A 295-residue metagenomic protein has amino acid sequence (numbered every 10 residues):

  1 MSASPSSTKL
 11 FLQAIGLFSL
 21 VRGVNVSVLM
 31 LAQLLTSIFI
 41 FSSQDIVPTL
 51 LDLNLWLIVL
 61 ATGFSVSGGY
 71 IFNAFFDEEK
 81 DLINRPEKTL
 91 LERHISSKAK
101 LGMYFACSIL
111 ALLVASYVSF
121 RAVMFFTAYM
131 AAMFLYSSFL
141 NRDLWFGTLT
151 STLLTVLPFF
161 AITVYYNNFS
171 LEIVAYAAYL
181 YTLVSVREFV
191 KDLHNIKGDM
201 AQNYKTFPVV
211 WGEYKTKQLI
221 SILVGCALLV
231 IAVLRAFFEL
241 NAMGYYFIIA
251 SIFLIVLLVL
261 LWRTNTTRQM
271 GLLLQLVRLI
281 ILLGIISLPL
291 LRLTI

Functional and structural regions predicted by a protein language model:
A3-I15, L234-I295: Extended hydrophobic alpha-helices typical of membrane-associated regions
L10, A14-S19, K88-F169, A175: Intramembrane alpha-helical segments
V21-L29, S96-F105, F146-S151, Y214-V224 (+1 more regions): Select subsegments of transmembrane alpha-helices in polytopic membrane proteins, especially boundary-proximal
M30-F76, A111, R121-F134, F169-V190: Membrane-embedded alpha-helical segments that form the functional core of polytopic membrane enzymes, especially those
M30-S37, L91, L149-Y166, P208-E213 (+1 more regions): Small-residue-rich segments of transmembrane alpha-helices in multi-pass membrane proteins, especially helix faces
Q33-F41, A111-V118, M133-S137, P158-Y166 (+3 more regions): Structural signal for membrane-spanning alpha-helices in multi-pass inner-membrane proteins, emphasizing helix cores
A61-L112, L180-F238: Solvent-exposed interhelical
F75, E79, A131-L144, D192 (+1 more regions): C-terminal ends of transmembrane helices
